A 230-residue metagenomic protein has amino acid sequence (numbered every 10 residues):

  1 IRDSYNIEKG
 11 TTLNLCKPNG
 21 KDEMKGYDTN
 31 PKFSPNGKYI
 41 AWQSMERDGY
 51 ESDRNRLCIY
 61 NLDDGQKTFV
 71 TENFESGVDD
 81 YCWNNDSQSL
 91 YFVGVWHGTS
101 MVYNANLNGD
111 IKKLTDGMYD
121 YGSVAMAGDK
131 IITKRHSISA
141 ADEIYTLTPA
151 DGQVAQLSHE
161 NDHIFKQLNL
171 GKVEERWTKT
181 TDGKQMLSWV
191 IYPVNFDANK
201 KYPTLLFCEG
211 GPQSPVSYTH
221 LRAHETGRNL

Functional and structural regions predicted by a protein language model:
I1, H220-L230: Single conserved hydrophobic/aromatic residue that forms the stacking wall/gate of nucleotide- or nucleobase-binding
R2, K9, N14-T29, Q43-C58 (+5 more regions): A flexible loop/linker signature enriched in serine peptidases of the S9 family
Y5-E8, L62-G65, N106-G109, P149-A150: Short loop/turn segments that connect beta-strands within beta-propeller blades
P35-N36, N85-D86, M126-G128: Residue-level detector of Asp-centered blade-edge/turn motifs that repeat once per structural unit in beta-propeller
K112-K200, R222: Non-catalytic accessory segments flanking enzyme active sites
K200-G210: Short beta-strand element of the alpha/beta-hydrolase
